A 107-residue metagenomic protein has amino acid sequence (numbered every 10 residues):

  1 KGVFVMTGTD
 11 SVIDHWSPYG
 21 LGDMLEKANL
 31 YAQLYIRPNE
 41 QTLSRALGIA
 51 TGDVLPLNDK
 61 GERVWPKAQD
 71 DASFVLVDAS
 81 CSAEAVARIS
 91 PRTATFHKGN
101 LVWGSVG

Functional and structural regions predicted by a protein language model:
K1-V77: His/Asp/Glu-enriched, well-ordered alpha-helical/loop segment that forms or immediately abuts the divalent-metal
R63-G107: C-terminal cap of metal-dependent C-N hydrolases
